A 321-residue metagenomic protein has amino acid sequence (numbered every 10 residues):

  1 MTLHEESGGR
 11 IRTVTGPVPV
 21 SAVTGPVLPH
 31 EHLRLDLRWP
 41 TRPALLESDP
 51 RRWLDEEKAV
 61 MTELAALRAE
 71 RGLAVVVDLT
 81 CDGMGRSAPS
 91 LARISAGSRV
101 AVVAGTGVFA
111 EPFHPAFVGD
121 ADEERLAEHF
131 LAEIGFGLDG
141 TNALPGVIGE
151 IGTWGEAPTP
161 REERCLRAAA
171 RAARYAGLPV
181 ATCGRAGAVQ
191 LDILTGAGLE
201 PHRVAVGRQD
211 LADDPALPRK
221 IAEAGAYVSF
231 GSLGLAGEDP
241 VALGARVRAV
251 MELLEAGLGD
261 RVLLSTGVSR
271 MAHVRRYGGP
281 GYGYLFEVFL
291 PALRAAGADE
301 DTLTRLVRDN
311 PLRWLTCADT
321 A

Functional and structural regions predicted by a protein language model:
T2, S7-G16, Y284-A321: Mid-to-C-terminal alpha-helical segments outside catalytic/metal-binding sites
S7-E31: N-terminal basic/disordered segments at the start of proteins
T24-D36, R42-A101, E124-A143: Alpha-helical scaffold segments that flank or form the walls of functional sites
H30, V76, A173, V228 (+3 more regions): Divalent metal-coordination and catalytic microenvironments
H32-R34, C81-D82, G107-E111, T153 (+4 more regions): Active-site beta-loop-alpha junctions enriched in small/polar residues
R93-A96, A101-Y175, P179, Y227 (+1 more regions): Active-site gating/metal-coordination segments in enzymes
R174-E252, V262: Catalytic pocket-lining loop regions of alpha/beta-barrel enzymes, especially the amidohydrolase/enolase/GH5 lineages
G231, L258-G279: Short acidic/histidine-rich active-site segments
